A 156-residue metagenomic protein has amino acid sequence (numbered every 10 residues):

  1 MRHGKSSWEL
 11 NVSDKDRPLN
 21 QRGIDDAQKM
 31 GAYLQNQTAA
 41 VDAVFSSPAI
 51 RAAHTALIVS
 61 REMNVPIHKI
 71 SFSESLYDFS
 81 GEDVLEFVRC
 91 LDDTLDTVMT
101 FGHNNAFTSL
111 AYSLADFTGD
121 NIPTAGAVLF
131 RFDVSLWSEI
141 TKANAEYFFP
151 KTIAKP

Functional and structural regions predicted by a protein language model:
M1, G102, F132: A conserved hydrophobic position in a structured secondary element of the catalytic/binding core that shapes
M1-S75, D83, F117-A125, P156: Active-site-proximal alpha-helix that buttresses catalytic centers in soluble enzyme cores
V12, A111-L114, T141: Short, flexible helix/strand-to-coil boundary loops that buttress conserved ligand/catalytic motifs in alpha/beta
I58-V59, S113, D133: Residue-level signal for well-ordered alpha-helical positions
L76-D92: Short phosphate-binding loop-to-helix
L91-T94, M99, N104-G126: Non-DNA-binding regulatory cores of transcription-related proteins, predominantly C-terminal effector-binding
F117-I153: Domain-level recognition of soluble alpha/beta enzyme cores, biased toward histidine phosphatases/phosphomutases
